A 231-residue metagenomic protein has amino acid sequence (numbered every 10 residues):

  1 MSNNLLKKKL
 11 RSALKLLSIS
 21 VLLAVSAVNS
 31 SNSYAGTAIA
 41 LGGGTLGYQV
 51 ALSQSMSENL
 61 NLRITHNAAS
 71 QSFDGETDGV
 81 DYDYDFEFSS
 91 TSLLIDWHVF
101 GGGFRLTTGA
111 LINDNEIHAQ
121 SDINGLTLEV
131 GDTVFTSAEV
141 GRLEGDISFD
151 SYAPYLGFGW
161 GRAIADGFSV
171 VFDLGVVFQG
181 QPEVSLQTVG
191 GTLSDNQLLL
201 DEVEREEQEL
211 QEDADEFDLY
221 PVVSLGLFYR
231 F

Functional and structural regions predicted by a protein language model:
M1-G36, A214-E216, F231: Cleavable N-terminal export/targeting peptides
Y34-G36, S55, G103, T107-N115: A membrane-pore/channel beta-structure motif
I39-L41, V50, E58, L62-I64 (+5 more regions): Transmembrane beta-strands of outer-membrane beta-barrel proteins
G42, A51-S53, D96-H98, G159-G161 (+1 more regions): Transmembrane beta-barrel domains of outer membrane proteins
T45-G47, H66-S72, V99, A110-E116 (+3 more regions): Transmembrane beta-strands of outer-membrane beta-barrel pores
S57-N59, F100-G102, A163-A165: Outer-membrane beta-barrel channels and translocator barrels
H66-L93, N115-A153, G180-D218, V222: Extracellular/periplasm-exposed beta-strand and loop segments of Gram-negative cell-envelope proteins, dominated by
D96, F100, S169, F217-F231: Outer-membrane beta-barrel "beta-signal"
